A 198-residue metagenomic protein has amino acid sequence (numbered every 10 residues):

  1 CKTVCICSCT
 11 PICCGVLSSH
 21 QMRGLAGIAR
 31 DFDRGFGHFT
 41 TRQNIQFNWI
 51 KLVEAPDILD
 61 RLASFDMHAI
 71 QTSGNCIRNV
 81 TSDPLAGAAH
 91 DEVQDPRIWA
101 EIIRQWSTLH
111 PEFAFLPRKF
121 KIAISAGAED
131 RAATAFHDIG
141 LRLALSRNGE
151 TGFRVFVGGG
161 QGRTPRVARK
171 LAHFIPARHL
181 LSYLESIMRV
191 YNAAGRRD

Functional and structural regions predicted by a protein language model:
C1, A132-T134, L184, N192-D198: Charge-rich, low-complexity segments
K2-C9, R163-A168: Gly-rich Lys/Arg/Thr-decorated short loops/hinges at beta-loop-alpha junctions or inter-strand turns that position
C5-T151, S182: Small-residue-enriched alpha-helical segments and adjacent helix-cap loops that form tight helix-helix packing
Q71-N79, V155-T164, N192-R197: Short, compositionally biased low-complexity segments
A133-A135, A144, R154-Q161, R166: FAD-binding subdomain of flavoenzyme oxidoreductases
Q161-G195: Internal alpha/beta scaffold segment
